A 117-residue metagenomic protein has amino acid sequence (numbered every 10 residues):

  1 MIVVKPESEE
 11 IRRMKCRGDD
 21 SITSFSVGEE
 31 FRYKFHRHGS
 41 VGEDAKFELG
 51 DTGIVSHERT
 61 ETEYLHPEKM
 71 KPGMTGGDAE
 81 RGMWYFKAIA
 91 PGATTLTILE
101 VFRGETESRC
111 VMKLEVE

Functional and structural regions predicted by a protein language model:
M1-Y33, R37-H38: N-terminal edge beta-strand
I2, R109-E117: C-terminal edge beta-strand
H36-S40, I89-P91: Short solvent-exposed strand-capping/beta-turn motif centered on an Asx-Ser/Thr pair
S40-K71: Short, solvent-exposed loop/linker segments at beta-strand-coil boundaries, enriched for Pro/Gly and Ser/Thr
T75-M83: Aromatic sugar-binding surface patches on proteins that engage polysaccharides or sugar-phosphate polymers
M83-F86, M112-L114: Hydrophobic/aromatic beta-strand elements that line small-molecule binding cavities or substrate pockets in beta-rich
F86-L96: Glycine-centered tight-turn and secondary-structure capping sites
T97-S108: Short, exposed beta-strand-loop hairpins at the edges of beta-sheets in extracellular/periplasmic proteins
